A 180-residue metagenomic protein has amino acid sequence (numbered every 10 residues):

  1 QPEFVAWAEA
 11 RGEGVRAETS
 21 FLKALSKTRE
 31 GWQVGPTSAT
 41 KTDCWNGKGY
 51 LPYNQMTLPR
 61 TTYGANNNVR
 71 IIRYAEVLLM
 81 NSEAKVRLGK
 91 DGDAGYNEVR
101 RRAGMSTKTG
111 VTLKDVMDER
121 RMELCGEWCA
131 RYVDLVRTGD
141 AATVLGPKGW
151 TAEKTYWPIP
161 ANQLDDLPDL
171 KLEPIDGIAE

Functional and structural regions predicted by a protein language model:
P2-R73: Flexible, polar/acidic helix-loop-strand segments at domain edges
F4, A8, G89, L164-L172: Extended hydrophobic/Leu-rich segments
A17, N68-V99, L113-E123: Extended, hydrophobic/aromatic-rich amphipathic alpha-helical segments that build helical scaffolds
Y50, A94-E98, D134: Glycine-rich, phosphate-binding/catalytic loops in enzymes
G64, V69, K108-E180: Long, intrinsically disordered, low-complexity segments
A103-S106: Alpha-helical junction/boundary sensor with strong preference for TPR arrays
